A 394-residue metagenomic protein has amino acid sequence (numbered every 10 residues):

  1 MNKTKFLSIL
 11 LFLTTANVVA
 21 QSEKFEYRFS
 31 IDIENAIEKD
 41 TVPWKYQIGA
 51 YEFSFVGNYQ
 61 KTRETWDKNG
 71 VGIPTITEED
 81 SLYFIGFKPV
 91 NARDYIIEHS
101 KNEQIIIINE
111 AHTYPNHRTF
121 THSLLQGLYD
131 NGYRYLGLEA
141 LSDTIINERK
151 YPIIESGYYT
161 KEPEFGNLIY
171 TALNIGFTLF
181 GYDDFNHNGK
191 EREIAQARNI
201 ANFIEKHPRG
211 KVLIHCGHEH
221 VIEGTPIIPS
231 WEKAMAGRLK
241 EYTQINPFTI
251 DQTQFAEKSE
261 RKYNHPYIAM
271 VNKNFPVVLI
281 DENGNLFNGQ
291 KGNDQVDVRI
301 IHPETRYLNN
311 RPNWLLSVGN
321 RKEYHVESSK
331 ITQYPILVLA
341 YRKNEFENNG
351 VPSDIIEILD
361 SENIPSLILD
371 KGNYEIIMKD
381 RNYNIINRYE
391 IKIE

Functional and structural regions predicted by a protein language model:
M1-R28: Bacterial Sec-dependent N-terminal signal peptides
Q21-E394: Compositional signal for N-terminal targeting/processing segments
